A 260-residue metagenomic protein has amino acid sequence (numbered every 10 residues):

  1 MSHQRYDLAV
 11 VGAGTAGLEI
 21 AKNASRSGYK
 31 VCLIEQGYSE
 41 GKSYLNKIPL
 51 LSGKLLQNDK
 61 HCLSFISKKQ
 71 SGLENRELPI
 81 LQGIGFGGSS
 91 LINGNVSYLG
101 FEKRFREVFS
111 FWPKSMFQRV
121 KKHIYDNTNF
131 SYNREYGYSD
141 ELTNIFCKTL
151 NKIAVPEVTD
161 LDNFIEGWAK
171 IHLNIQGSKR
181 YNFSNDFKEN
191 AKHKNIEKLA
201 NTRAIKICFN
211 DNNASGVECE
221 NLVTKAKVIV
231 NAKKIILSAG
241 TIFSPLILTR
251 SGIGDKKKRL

Functional and structural regions predicted by a protein language model:
M1-S115, K257-L260: N-terminal glycine-rich phosphate/pyrophosphate-binding loop and immediately adjacent elements
H3-Y6, H193, N231-K233: Active-site acidic short loop of glycosyltransferases
G14-T15, G137, I242: Residue-level detector of alpha-helix initiation sites
T15, N201-I205, L222: Conserved SAM/SAH-binding loop
N23-R26, K30-L33, G37-K42, F117 (+2 more regions): Glycine-rich loop(s) and the adjacent beta-strand/alpha-helix scaffold that form part
E77, N201-R203, K233: Conserved beta-strand residues within beta-sheet cores
F111-A214: Conserved redox-cofactor binding core of oxidoreductases
